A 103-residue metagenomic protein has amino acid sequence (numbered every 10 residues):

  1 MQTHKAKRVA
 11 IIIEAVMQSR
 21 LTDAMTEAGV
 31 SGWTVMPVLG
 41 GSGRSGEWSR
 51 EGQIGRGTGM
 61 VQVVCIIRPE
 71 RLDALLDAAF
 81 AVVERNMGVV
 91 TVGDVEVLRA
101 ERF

Functional and structural regions predicted by a protein language model:
M1-F103: Positively charged, small/polar-rich N-terminal and surface patches that mediate targeting and assembly and bind
